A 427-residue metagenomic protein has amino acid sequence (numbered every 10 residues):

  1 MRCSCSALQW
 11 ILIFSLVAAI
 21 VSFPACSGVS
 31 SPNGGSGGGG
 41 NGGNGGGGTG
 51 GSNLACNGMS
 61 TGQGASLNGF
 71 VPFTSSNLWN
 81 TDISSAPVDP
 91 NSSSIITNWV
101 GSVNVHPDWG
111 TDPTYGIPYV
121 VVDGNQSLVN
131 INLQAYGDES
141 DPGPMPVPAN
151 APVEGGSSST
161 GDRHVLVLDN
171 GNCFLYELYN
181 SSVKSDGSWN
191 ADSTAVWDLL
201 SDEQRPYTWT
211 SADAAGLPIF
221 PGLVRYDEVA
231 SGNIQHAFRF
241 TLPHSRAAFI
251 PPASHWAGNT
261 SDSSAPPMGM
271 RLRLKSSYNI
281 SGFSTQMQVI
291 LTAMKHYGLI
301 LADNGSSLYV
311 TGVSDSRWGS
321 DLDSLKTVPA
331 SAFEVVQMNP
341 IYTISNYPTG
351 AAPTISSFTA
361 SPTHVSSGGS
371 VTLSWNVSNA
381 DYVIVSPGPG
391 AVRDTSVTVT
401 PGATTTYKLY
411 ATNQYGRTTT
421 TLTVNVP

Functional and structural regions predicted by a protein language model:
M1-L12: Bacterial N-terminal signal peptides that target proteins for export
A19-L54: Bacterial Sec-dependent N-terminal signal peptides
G47-G350: Short, surface-exposed polybasic-aromatic patches that bind anionic ligands, especially phosphate groups
A360-V365: Short beta-strand segments of immunoglobulin-like
G369-L373: Structural beta-strand segments of beta-rich domains
N376-Y382: Short proline/glycine-enriched turn/loop motifs at strand-loop junctions of beta-rich domains
G390-K408, Q414: Solvent-exposed segments in extracellular or luminal domains encompassing
R417-V426: Edge beta-strands of extracellular beta-sandwich domains
